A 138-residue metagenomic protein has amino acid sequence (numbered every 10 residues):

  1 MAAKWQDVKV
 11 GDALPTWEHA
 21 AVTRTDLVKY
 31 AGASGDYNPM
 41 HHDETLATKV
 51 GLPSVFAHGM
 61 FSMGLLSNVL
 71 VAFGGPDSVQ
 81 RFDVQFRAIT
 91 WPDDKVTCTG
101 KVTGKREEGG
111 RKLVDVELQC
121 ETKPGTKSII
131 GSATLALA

Functional and structural regions predicted by a protein language model:
M1-L14, I89-A138: HotDog/MaoC-like acyl-thioester-processing domains
M1-V55, A138: Catalytic strand-loop segment that frames the active site of acyl-thioester-processing enzymes
V10, E18, D26, D36 (+3 more regions): A generic structural signal for short beta-strands and their flanking turns/coil linkers
T48-T99: Hydrophobic beta-strand-centered segment that forms part of the acyl-chain substrate-binding groove
